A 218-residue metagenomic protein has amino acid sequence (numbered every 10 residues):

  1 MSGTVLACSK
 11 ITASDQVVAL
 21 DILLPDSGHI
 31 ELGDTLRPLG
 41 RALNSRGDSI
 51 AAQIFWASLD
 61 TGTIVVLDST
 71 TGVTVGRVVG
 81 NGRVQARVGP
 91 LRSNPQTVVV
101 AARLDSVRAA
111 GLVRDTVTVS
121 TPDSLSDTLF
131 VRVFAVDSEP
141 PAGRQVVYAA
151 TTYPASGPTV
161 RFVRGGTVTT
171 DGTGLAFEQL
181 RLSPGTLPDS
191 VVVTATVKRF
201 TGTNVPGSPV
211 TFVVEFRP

Functional and structural regions predicted by a protein language model:
M1-L6: Sec-dependent bacterial lipoprotein signal peptides
C8-P218: Extracytoplasmic soluble-region selector
